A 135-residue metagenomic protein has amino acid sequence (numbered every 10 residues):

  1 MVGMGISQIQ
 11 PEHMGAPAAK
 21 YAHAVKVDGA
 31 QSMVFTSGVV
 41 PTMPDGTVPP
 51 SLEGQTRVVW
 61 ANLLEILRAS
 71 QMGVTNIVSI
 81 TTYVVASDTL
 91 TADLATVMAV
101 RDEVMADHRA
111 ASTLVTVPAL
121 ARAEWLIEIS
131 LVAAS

Functional and structural regions predicted by a protein language model:
V2-S135: Short, polar/acidic, helix-capping and beta-turn segments at strand->helix junctions that line the mouths
